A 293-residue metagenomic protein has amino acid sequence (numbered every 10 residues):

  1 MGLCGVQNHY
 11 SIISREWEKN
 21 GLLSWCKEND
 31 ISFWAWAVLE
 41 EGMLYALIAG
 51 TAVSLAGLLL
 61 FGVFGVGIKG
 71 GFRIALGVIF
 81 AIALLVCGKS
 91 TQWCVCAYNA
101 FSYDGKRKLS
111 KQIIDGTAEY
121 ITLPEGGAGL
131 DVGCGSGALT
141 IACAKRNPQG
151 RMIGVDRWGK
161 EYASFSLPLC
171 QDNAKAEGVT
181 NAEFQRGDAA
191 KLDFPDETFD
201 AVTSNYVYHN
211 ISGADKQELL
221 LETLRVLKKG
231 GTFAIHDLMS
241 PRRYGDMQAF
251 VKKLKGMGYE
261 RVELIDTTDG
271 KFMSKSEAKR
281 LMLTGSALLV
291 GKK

Functional and structural regions predicted by a protein language model:
M1-L44: Beta/alpha (TIM)-barrel catalytic core signal, keyed to glycine-rich beta->alpha loops juxtaposed to Asp/Glu that bind
Q7, V202-T203: Hydrophobic beta-strand segment of the Class I
T91-I113: Class I SAM-dependent methyltransferase Rossmann-like catalytic core, especially the SAM/SAH-binding loop
P124, A190-V202: A short acidic, Gly/Pro-enriched loop at the edge of an enzyme's catalytic core that lines a small-molecule cofactor
E125-G135, I153: Conserved class I S-adenosyl-L-methionine
S136-P148: Conserved SAM-binding loop of SAM-dependent methyltransferases across substrates and taxa, primarily the Class I
Q217-K229: A short glycine-rich, Lys/Arg-flanked "PGG" loop and its adjoining helix->strand segment in the class I
G230-D237: Conserved beta-strand signature within the Rossmann-like core of class I S-adenosyl-L-methionine
